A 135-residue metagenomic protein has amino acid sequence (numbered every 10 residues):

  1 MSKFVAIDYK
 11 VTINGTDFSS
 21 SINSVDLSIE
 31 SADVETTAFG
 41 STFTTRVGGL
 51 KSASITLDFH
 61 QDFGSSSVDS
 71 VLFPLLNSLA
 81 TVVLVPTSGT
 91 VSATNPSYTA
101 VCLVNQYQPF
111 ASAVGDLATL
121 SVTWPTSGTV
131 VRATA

Functional and structural regions predicted by a protein language model:
M1-A135: Signature of extracytoplasmic/envelope-associated structural regions
